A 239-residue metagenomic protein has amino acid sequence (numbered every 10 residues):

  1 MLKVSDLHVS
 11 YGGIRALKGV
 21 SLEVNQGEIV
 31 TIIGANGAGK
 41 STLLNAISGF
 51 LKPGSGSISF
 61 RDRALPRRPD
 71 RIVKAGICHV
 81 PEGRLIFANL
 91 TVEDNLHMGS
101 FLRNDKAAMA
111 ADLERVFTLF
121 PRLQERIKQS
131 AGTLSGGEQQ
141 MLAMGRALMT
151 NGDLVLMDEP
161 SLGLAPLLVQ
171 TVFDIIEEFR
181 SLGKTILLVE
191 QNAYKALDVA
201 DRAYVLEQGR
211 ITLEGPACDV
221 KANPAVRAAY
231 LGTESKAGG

Functional and structural regions predicted by a protein language model:
M1-G239: Glycine-rich phosphate-binding loops of nucleotide-dependent enzymes
